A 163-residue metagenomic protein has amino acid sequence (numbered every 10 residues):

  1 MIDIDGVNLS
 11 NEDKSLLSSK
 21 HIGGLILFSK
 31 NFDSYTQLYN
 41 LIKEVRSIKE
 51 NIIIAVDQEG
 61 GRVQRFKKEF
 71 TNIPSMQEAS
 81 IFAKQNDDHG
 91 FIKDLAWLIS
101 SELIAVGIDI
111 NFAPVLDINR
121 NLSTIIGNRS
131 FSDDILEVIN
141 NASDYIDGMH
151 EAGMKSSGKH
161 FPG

Functional and structural regions predicted by a protein language model:
M1-S10: Boundary/entry segment of secreted carbohydrate-active catalytic domains
G6, G60-G61, G148: Glycine-centered flexibility motif
L9-G23: N-terminal glycine-rich anion-binding loops that anchor highly charged ligand groups
H21-V138, H160: Enzymes and membrane/adaptor proteins characterized by extended Gly/Ser/Thr/Asp/Glu-rich, aromatic-dotted
A142, I146-P162: Phosphate/pyrophosphate-binding betaalpha-module
